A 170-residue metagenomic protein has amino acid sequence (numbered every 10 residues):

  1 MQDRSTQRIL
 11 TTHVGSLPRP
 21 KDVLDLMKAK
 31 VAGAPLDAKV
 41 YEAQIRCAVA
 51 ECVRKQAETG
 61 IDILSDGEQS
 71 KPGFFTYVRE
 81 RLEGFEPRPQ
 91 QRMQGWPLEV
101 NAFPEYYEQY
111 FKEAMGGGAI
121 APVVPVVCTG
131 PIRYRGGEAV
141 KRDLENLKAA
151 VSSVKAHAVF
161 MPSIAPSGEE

Functional and structural regions predicted by a protein language model:
M1-E170: Domain-level signal for soluble alpha/beta catalytic cores
